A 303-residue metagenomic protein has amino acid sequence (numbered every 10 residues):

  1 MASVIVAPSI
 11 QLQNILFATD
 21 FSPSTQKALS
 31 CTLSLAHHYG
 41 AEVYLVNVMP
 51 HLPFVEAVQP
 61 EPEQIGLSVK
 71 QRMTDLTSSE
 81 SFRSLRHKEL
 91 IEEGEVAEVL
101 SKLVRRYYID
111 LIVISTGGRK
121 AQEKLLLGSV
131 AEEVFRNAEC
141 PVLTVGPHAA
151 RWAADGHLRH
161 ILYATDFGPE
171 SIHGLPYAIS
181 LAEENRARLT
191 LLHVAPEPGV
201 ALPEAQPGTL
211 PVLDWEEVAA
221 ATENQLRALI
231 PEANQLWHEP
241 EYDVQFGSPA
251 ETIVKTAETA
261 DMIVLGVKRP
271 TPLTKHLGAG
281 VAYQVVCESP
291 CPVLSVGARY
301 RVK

Functional and structural regions predicted by a protein language model:
M1-Q11, S101-R151, E258-K303: Gly/Ser-rich helix-loop-strand patches that form or flank binding pockets for ribonucleotide-derived cofactors
A2-E63, H157-P211, A233-Q235, E239-D243 (+4 more regions): Small/aliphatic-rich secondary-structure junction motif
L33, S78, E132, I179 (+3 more regions): Active-site phosphate/pyrophosphate- and oxyanion-stabilizing loops and adjacent acidic/basic residues in soluble
E42, R86, D110, P141 (+3 more regions): Residue-level detector of anion-binding/catalytic polar loops
E61-Q71, L210-N224: A short acidic, glycine-rich active-site loop that binds or catalyzes chemistry on phosphate/adenosine moieties
E80-K88, Q235-E241: A short helix-to-beta-strand connector/capping loop
I91-L100, V244-T252: Charged docking surfaces used in two-component/phosphorelay signaling
A149-R159: Intrinsically disordered, low-complexity Ser/Thr-rich linker and spacer segments in cell-wall-related proteins
